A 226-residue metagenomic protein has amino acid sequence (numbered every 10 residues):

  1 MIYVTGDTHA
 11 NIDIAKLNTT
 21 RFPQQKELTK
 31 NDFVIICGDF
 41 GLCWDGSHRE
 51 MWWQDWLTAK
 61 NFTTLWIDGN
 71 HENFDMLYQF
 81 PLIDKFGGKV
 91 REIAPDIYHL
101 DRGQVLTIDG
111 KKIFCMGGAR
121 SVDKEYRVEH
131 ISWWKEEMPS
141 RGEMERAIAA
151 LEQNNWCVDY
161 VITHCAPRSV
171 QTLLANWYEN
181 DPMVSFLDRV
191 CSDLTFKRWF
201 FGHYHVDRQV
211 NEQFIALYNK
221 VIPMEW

Functional and structural regions predicted by a protein language model:
M1-I14, N18, R120-I131: Short, charged N-terminal beta->alpha structural module
M1-Y3, Q104-C115, Y160, N211-I215: Beta-strand-turn-beta hairpins that frame and shape the catalytic cleft of phosphate-ester-processing enzymes
V4, V34-C37, Y160-H164, F200: Structural motif
T5, N11-I108, N176, M183-L187 (+1 more regions): Core catalytic region of metal-dependent phosphoesterases/phosphodiesterases, especially metallo-beta-lactamase-like
H9-N11, F40-G41, N70-N73, A119-R120 (+2 more regions): Catalytic metal-binding/acid-base residues of hydrolase active sites
T63-I67, K89-P95, A166-W226: Conserved beta-sheet core of the metallophosphoesterase superfamily
G88, P95, D109-Y178: Active-site-proximal loop/helix segment associated with metal-binding centers of metalloenzymes
